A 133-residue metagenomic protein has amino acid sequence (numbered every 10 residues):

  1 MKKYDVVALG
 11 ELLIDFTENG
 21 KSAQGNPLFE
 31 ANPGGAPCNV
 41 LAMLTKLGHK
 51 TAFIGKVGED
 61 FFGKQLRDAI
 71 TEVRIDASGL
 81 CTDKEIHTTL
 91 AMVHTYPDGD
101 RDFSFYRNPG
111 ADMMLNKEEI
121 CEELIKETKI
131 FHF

Functional and structural regions predicted by a protein language model:
M1-D76, L115-N116: Glycine-rich phosphate/adenosyl-contacting loop at the front of the ribokinase-like
T51-F133: Conserved N-terminal subdomain of the carbohydrate kinase-like
